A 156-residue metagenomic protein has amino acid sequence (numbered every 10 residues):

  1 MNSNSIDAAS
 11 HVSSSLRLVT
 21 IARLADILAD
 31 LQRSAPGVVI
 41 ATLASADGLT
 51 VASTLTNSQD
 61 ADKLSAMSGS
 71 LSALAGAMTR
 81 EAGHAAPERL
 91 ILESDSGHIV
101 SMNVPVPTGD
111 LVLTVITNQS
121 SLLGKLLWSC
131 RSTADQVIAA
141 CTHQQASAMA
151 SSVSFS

Functional and structural regions predicted by a protein language model:
M1-I40, A46, T50-S156: Non-catalytic interaction/Regulatory regions outside core domains
